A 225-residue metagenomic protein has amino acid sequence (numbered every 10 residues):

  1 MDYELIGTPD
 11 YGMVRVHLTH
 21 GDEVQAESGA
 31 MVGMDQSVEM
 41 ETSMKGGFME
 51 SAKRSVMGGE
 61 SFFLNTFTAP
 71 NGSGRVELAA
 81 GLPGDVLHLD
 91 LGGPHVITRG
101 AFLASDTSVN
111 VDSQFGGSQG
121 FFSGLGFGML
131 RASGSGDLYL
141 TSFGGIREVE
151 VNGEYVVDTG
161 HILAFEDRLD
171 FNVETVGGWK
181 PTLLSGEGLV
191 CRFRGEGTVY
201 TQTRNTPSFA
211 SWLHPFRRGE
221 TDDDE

Functional and structural regions predicted by a protein language model:
M1-E225: Composition-driven recognition of glycine/serine/threonine/acidic- and proline-rich low-complexity segments and repeats
